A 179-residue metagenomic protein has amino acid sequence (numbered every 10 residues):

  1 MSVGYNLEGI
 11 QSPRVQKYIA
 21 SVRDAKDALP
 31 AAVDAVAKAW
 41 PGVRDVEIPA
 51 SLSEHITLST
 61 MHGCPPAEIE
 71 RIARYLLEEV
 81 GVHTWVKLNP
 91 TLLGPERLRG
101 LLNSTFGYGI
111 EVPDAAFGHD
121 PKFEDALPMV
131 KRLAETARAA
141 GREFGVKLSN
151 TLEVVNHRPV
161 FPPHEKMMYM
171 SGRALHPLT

Functional and structural regions predicted by a protein language model:
M1-S21, A28-P30, S53-L58, H83-K87 (+2 more regions): Structural preference for beta-strand elements that scaffold enzyme active sites
A25-A31, A35-R44, V82: Long, charged, helix-rich clamp/arm modules that form nucleic acid-engaging surfaces of large nucleic-acid-processing
A28, I48, I72-V82, D125-F144: A structural motif corresponding to the C-terminal end of an alpha-helix and its immediate exit/capping segment
W40-I56, L101-G109, P113: N-terminal small/glycine-rich loop or linker at the start of catalytic domains across soluble metabolic enzymes
E54-A67, G118, K122: Active-site mouth loops of central-metabolism enzymes
A67-E68, L178: Residue-level recognition of alpha-helix initiation/capping sites
E68-P95, R99-T105: The feature marks a conserved, polyanion-engaging helical scaffold used by nucleic-acid processing enzymes and innate
P90, G94-T179: Glycine/Thr-rich beta-alpha phosphate-binding loop at enzyme active sites
